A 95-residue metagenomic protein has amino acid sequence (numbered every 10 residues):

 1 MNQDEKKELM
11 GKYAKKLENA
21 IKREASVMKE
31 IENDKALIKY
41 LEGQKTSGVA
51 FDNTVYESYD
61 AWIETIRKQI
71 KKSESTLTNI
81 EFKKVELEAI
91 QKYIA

Functional and structural regions predicted by a protein language model:
M1-A36: Short, charge/polar-rich alpha-helical segments
R23-M28, A61-I94: Amphipathic alpha-helical coiled-coil segments
E24-I63: Extended alpha-helical coiled-coil "stalk/arm" regions that act as elongated linkers or oligomerization scaffolds
